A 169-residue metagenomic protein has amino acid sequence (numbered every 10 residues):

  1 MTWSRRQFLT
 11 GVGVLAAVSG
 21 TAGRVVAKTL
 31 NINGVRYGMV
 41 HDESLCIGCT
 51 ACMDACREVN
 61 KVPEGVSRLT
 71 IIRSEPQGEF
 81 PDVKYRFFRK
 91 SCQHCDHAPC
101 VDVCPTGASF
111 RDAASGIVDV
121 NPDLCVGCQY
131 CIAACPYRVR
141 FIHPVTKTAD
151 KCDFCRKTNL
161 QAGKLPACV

Functional and structural regions predicted by a protein language model:
M1-A16: N-terminal secretory signal peptides and thylakoid transit peptides that target proteins across membranes
G20-C52: C-terminal segment of N-terminal export signals and the immediately downstream linker at the start of the mature
G23-T29, A51-R73, H97-L124, Y130-K147 (+1 more regions): Iron-sulfur cluster-binding cysteine motifs and their immediate structural context in ferredoxin-like electron-transfer
G34, F87, V145-D150: Short, solvent-exposed loop/turn segments at the edges of secondary structure
V35-M39, F88, G116: Short amphipathic alpha-helical segments
T70-P99: Mid-chain, structured segments of secreted extracytoplasmic proteins
D153: Cys/His-clustered metal-coordination modules, chiefly Zn-binding fingers
K157-G163: Extracellular glycan-interaction patches encoded by glycine-rich segments
